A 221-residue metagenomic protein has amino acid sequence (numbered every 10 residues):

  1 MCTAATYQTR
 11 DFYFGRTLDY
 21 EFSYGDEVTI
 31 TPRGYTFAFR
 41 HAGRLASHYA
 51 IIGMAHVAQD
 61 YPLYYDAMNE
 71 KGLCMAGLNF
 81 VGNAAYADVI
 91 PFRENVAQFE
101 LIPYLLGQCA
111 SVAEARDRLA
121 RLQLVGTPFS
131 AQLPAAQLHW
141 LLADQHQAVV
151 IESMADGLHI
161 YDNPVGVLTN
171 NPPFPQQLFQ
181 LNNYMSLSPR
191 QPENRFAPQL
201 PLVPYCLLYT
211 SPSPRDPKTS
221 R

Functional and structural regions predicted by a protein language model:
M1-R93, G126: A contiguous strand-loop segment
T36, V89-L122: Compact, glycine/acidic-enriched structural inserts
R118-Q132, H139-L141: Secretory/export targeting leaders with adjacent low-complexity proregions
P134-F179: Extended amphipathic alpha-helical segments with heptad-repeat/coiled-coil character used for oligomerization, fusion
P172-N194, P198-L202: Long, His/Glu/Asp-enriched segments that create or flank divalent metal/ion-associated functional microenvironments
Y209-D216: Conserved small/polar residues in nucleotide/adenosyl-binding loops
